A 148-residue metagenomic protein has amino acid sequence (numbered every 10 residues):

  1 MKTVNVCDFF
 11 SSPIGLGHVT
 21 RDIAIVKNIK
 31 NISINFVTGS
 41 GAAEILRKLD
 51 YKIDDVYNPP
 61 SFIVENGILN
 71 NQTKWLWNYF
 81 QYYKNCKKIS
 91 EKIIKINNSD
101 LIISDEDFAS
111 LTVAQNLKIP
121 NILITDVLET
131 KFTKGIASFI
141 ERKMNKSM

Functional and structural regions predicted by a protein language model:
K2-D8: Extreme N-terminal starter segment of soluble prokaryotic enzymes
F10-I23: A short, glycine/small-residue-rich beta-strand->loop->alpha-helix junction that serves as a flexible
P13, N35-Y83: Conserved nucleotide-sugar phosphate-binding/catalytic loop shared by glycosyltransferases and other
I25-S33, I45-L46: A short, Lys/Arg-enriched amphipathic alpha-helix followed by its capping loop at the start of a domain
S33-T38, L101-S104: Short, hydrophobic beta-strand segments that form beta-sheet elements in well-ordered domains
E44-I45, I102-L117: An aromatic- and histidine-rich active-site surface loop
N71-L101, F108-A109: Conserved nucleotide-sugar donor-binding subdomain of glycosyltransferases
P120-M148: Active-site-proximal region of nucleotide-activated glycan assembly enzymes, centered on histidine/acidic-rich loops
